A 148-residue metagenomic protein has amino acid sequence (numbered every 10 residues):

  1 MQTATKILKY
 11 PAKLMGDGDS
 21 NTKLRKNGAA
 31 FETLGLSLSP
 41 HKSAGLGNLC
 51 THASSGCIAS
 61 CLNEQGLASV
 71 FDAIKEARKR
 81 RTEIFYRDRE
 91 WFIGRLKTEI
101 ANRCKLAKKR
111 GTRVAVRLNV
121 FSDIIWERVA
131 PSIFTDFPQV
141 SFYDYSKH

Functional and structural regions predicted by a protein language model:
M1-H148: Class I S-adenosyl-L-methionine
